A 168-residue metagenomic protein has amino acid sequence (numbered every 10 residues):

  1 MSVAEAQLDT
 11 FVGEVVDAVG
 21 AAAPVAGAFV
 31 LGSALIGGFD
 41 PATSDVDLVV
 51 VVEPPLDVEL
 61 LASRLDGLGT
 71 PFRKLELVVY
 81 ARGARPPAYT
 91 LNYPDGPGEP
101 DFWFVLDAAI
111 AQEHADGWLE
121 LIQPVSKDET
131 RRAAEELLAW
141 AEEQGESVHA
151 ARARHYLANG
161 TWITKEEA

Functional and structural regions predicted by a protein language model:
M1-A4, A62-G145: Conserved NTP/Mg2+-binding pocket subregion across the NTase superfamily
M1-F29, E59-L60: Helical scaffold of the NTase/Pol beta-like nucleotidyltransferase catalytic core
V3-Q7, V52-P55, A150: A short N-terminal beta->alpha junction/helix N-cap motif
G20-A23, G69, A158: Secondary-structure transition/hinge residues
G32, I36-T70, K74-Y80, A84-R85: Catalytic metal-binding acidic patch
V50, R152-H155, A168: Hydrophobic side chains within alpha-helical segments
L138-G160: Internal helical hairpin/lid segments
T161-A168: Short, charged amphipathic alpha-helical segments flanked by flexible coils
